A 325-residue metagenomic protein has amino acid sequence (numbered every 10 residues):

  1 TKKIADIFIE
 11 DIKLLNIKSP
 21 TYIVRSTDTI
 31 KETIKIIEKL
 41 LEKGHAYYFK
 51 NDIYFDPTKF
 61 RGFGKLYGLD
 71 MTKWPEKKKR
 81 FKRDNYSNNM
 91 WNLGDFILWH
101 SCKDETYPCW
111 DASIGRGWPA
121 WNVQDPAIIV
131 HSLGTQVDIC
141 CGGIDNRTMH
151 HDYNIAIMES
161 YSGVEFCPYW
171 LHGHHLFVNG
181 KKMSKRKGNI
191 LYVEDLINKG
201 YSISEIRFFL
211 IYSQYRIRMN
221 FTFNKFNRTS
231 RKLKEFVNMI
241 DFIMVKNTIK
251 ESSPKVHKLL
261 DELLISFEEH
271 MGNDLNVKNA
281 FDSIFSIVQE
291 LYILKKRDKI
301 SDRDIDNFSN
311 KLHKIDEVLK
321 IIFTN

Functional and structural regions predicted by a protein language model:
T1-K18, I36: N-terminal, positively charged nucleic-acid-binding surface of large information/translation enzymes
I9, K31-M244: Alpha-helical recognition segments enriched in aromatics with Gly/Pro capping that present substrate-recognition
I17-P20, F166: A short helix-to-beta-strand connector/capping loop
P20-D28: Phosphate-binding beta-loop-alpha motif at adenosine-nucleotide cofactor sites
D28, A120-Q124, L275, N279-D282: Aromatic- and histidine-enriched alpha-helix N-cap/loop-to-helix transition segments that scaffold the rims
S184, I190-N325: Structural preference for alpha-helix termini/caps and helix-kink/transition segments
